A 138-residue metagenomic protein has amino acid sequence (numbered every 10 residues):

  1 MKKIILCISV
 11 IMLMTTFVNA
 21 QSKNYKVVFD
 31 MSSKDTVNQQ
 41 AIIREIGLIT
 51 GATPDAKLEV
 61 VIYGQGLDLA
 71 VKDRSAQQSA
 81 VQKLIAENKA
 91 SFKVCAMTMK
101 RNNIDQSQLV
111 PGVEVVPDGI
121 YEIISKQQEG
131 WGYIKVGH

Functional and structural regions predicted by a protein language model:
M1-S22: Bacterial Sec-dependent N-terminal signal peptides
Q21-H138: Secreted/extracellular ectodomain signature
